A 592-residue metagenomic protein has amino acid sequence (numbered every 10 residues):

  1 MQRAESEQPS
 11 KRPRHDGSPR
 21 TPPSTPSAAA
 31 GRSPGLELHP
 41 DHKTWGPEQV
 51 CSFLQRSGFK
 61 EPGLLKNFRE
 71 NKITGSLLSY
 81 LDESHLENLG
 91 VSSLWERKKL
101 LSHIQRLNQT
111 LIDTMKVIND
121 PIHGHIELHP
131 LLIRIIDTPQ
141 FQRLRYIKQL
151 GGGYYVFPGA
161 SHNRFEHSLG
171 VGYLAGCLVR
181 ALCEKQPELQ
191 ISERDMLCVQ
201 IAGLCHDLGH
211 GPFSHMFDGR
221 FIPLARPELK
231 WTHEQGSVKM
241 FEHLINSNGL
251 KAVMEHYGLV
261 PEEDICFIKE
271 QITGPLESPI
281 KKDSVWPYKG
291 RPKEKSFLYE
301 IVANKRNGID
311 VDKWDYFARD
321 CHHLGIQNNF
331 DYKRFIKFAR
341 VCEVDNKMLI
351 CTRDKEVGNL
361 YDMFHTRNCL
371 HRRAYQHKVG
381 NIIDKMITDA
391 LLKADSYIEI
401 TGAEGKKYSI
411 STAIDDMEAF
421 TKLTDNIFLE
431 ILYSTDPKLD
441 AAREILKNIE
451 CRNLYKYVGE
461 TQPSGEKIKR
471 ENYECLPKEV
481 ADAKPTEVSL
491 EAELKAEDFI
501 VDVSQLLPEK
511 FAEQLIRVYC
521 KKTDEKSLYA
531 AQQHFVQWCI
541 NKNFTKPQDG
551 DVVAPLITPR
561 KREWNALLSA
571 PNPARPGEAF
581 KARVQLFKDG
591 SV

Functional and structural regions predicted by a protein language model:
Q2-R14, S18-S27, A374, T388 (+1 more regions): Terminal helices and disordered tails flanking the catalytic cores of nucleotide-processing hydrolases
Q2-S24, A28-D41, R69, Q105-I201 (+2 more regions): Sequence-structural signature of the catalytic-core scaffold of metal-dependent phosphohydrolases that act on
R32-K60, L65-K66, G75-T114: Sterile Alpha Motif
N67-F68, L89, L100, I135 (+2 more regions): A structural signal for short hydrophobic/aromatic patches embedded in well-ordered alpha helices
N71, H162, F511-Q514: Short glycine-enriched loop/turn motifs at secondary-structure junctions
S84-W95, H322-G325, D395, Y457-E460 (+1 more regions): Short amphipathic alpha-helical segments with coiled-coil-like heptad repeat character
